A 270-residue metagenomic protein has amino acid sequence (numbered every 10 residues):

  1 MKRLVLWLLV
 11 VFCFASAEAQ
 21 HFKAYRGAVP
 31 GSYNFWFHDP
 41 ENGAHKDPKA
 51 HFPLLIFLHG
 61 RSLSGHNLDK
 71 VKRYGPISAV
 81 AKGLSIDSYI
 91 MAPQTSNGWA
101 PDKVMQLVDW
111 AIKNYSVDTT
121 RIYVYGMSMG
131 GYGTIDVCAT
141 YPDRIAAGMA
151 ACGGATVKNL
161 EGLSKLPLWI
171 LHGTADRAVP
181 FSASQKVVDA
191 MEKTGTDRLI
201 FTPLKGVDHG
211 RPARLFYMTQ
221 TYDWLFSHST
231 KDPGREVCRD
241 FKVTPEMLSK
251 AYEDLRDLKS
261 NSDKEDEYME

Functional and structural regions predicted by a protein language model:
A17-L54, Y132, V137-T140, V187-D189 (+2 more regions): A domain-start/cap signature at the N-terminus of enzymes
N42-A50, W99-S128: Gly/Ser-rich "nucleophile elbow"/oxyanion-hole loop immediately N-terminal to the catalytic nucleophile in hydrolases
F52-L54, L58-L107: Active-site machinery of serine-nucleophile hydrolases
R61, T95-S96, T174-R177, K205-D208: Acidic beta-to-alpha connecting loop that harbors the catalytic carboxylate
D69-V71, P180-A190: Short alpha-helix in the alpha/beta-hydrolase fold that links the catalytic acid
A111-N114, T120-S164: Primarily recognizes the serine-hydrolase "nucleophile elbow" in alpha/beta-hydrolase and SGNH/GDSL folds
S164, W169-H172, D176: Short beta-strand/loop motif that positions the catalytic acidic residue of the alpha/beta-hydrolase fold
M191-G210: Catalytic histidine neighborhood in serine/cysteine hydrolases with alpha/beta-hydrolase-type architecture
